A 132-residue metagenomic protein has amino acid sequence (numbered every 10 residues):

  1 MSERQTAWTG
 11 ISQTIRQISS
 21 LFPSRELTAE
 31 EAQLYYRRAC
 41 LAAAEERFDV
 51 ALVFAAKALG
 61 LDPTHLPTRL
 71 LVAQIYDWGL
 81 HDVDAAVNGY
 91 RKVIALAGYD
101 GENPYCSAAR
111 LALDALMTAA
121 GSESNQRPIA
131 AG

Functional and structural regions predicted by a protein language model:
Q17-L34: TPR-adjacent "capping" and linker segments in tetratricopeptide-repeat scaffold/adaptor proteins
E26, K57-G60, A95: Conserved structural position within tetratricopeptide repeats
A29-A43, L70: Alpha-helical tetratricopeptide repeat
C40, Q74-I75, A115: Residue-level recognition of tetratricopeptide repeat
A43, D77-H81, T118: Specific register positions within alpha-helical solenoid repeats of the TPR/Sel1-like families, i.e., one
T68, E102-N103, A109: TPR alpha-solenoid repeat register
